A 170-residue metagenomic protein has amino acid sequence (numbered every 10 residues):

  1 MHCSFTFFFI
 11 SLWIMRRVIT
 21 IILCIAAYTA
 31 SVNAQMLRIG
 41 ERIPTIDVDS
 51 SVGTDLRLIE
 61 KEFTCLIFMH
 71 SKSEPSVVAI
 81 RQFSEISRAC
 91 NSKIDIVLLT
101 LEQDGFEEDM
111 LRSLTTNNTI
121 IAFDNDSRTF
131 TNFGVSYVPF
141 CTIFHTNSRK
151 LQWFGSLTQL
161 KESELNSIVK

Functional and structural regions predicted by a protein language model:
H2-C3, I14-V18: Positively charged n-region of N-terminal signal peptides that target proteins for export
F5-F9: Aromatic (phenylalanine/tyrosine) cluster motif
V18-A27: Sec-dependent N-terminal signal peptides
V32-L56: N-terminal "domain-start" segment that seeds a small globular fold
L56-V77: Short active-site neighborhood of thiol/selenol oxidoreductases, capturing the structured segment around
P75-L114, T129: Structural microenvironment flanking redox-active thiols in thiol-disulfide oxidoreductases
T115-T116, S127-I168: Thiol/disulfide oxidoreductase modules built on the thioredoxin-like
I120-N125: Short acidic-hydrophobic, aromatic-tinged amphipathic segments that line or gate anion-handling sites
